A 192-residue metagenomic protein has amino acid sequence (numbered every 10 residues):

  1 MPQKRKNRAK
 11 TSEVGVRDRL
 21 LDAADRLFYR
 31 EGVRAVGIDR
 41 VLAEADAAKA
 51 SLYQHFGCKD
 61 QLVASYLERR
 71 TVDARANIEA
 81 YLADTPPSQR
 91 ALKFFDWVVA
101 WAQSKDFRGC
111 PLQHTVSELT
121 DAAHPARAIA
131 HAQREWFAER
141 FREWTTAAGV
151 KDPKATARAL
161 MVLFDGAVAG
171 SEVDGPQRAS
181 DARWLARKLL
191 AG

Functional and structural regions predicted by a protein language model:
M1-E31, A35-A47, Q61: Basic, helix-initiating cap at the start of DNA-binding domains
L20-F28, V98, F141, F164: Short hydrophobic clusters on alpha-helical segments that form packing/core surfaces in small helical domains
L21, L92, E135-R142, R183 (+1 more regions): An amphipathic alpha-helix signature
F28, G37-I38, K49, K59 (+2 more regions): Amphipathic alpha-helical segments enriched in hydrophobic/aromatic and basic residues that form the DNA-contacting
A45-F56: Short hydrophobic/aromatic patch on the recognition helix
S65, I78-R108, A147, A157-L160: Hydrophobic alpha-helical connector segments
S104-P125: Amphipathic alpha-helical segments used for helix-helix packing
P125-A132, T146-L190: Hydrophobic/aromatic-rich alpha-helical bundle segments in the mid-to-C-terminal region
